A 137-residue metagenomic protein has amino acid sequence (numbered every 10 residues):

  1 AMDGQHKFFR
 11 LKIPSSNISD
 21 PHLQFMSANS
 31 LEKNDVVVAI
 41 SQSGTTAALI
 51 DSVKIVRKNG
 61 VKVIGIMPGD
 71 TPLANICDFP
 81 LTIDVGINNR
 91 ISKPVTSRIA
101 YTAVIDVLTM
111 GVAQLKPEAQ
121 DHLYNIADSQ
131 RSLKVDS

Functional and structural regions predicted by a protein language model:
A1-A103, V107-P117: Glycine-rich phosphate-binding loops that contact phosphosugars or nucleotide phosphates
E118-S137: A short, charged, Gly/Pro-tolerant segment at domain boundaries
